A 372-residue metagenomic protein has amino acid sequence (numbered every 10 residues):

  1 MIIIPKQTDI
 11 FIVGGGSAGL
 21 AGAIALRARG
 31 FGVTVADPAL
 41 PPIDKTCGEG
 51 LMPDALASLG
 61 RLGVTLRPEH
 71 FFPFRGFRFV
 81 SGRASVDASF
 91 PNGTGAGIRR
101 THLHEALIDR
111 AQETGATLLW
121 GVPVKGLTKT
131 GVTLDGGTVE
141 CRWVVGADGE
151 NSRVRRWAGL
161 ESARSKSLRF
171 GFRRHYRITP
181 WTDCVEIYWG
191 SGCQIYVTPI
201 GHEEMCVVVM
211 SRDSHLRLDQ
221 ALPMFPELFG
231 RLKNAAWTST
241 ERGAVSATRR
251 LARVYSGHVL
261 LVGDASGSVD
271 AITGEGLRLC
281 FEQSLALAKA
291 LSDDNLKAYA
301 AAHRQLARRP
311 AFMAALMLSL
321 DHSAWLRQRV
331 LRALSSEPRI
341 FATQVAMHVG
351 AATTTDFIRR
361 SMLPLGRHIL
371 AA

Functional and structural regions predicted by a protein language model:
I2-A18: Beta1/beta-strand and adjacent pyrophosphate-binding region of the FAD-binding site in flavoprotein oxidoreductases
F11-V13, I24-C47: Glycine-rich FAD pyrophosphate-binding loop
A18, P41, N151: Conserved Rossmann-like nucleotide-cofactor binding loop
A39-L62, F74: Conserved N-terminal glycine-rich FAD pyrophosphate-binding loop of Rossmann-like flavoproteins
L56-A106: A conserved beta-strand/loop capping segment in the N-terminal third of enzymes that catalyze redox or closely related
R110-N234: Predominantly flavin-linked oxidoreductase catalytic cores and closely associated redox partners
D213-K289, K297: FAD/FMN-dependent oxidoreductases across multiple families
K289-A372: C-terminal helical "tail/cap" subdomain of flavin- and related membrane-associated enzymes
